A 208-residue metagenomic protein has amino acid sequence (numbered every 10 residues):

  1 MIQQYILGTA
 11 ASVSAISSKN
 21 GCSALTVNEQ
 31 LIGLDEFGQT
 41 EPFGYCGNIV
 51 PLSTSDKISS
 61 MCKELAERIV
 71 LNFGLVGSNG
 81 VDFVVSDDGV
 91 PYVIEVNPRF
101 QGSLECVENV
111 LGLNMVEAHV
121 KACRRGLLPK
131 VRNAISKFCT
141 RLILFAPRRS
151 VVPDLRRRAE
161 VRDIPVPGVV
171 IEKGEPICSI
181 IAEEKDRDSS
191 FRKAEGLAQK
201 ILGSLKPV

Functional and structural regions predicted by a protein language model:
Q3, L75-D88, V131, V151: A short glycine-rich, hydrophobically flanked beta-strand micro-motif that places a catalytic Asp/Glu for divalent metal
Q4, N48-P51, C178-E183: Short, well-ordered beta-strand elements within core beta-sheets of diverse protein domains
L7, A11, A15-R68, N72-G74 (+2 more regions): ATP-dependent carboxylate/phosphate-activation module, predominantly the ATP-grasp catalytic core and closely related
A10-A15, G89-V90, V151-P153: Short, solvent-exposed polar/charged micro-motifs at secondary-structure junctions
S17-C22, S86-G89, P147, E184-K185: Short acidic-glycine loop/turn motifs at beta-strand connectors
E117-V208: Peripheral (often C-terminal) accessory segments that flank ATP-dependent C-N-forming ligase machineries
